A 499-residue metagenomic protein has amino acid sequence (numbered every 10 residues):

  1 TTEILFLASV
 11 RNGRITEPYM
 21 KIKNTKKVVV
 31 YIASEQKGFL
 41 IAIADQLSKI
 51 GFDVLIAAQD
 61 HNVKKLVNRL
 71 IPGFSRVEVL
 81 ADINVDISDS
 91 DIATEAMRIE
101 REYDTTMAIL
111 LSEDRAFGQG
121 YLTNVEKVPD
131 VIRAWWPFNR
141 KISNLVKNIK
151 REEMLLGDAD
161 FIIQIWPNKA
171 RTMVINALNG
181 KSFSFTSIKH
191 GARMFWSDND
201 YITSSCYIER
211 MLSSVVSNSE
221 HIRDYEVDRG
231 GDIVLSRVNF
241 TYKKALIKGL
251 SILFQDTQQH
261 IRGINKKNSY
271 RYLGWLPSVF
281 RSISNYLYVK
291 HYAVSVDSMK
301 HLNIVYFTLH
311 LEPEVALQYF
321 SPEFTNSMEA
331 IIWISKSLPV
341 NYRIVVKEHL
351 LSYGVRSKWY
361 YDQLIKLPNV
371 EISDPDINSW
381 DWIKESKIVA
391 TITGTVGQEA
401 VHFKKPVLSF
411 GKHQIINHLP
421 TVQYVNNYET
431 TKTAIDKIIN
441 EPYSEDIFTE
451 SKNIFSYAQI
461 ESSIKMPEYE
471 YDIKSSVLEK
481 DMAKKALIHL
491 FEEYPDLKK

Functional and structural regions predicted by a protein language model:
I22-Q36, D60, L309-E312: Nucleotide-activated donor-dependent transferases that construct or modify glycoconjugates
F52-K147, H190-S278, L497: Conserved N-terminal ligand/cofactor-binding loop architecture of enzyme catalytic domains
T123-V131, I331-S373: Catalytic donor nucleotide-activated moiety binding site of glycosyltransferases and closely related
W135, N139-L156, E314, N326 (+1 more regions): Donor nucleotide-activated moiety binding/catalytic core segment of transferases that use nucleotide-activated donors
L145-E209: Conserved nucleotide-sugar donor-interacting segment of glycosyltransferase catalytic cores, predominantly GT-B
I162-P167, S182, T186, R193 (+1 more regions): A donor-sugar binding/catalytic signature common to diverse glycosyltransferases and related nucleotide-sugar
S204-L253, T421-K499: Leloir-type glycosyltransferase catalytic cores
S298-S335, Y342, E348-L351: Active-site donor-nucleotide binding/catalytic segment of nucleotide-sugar enzymes
